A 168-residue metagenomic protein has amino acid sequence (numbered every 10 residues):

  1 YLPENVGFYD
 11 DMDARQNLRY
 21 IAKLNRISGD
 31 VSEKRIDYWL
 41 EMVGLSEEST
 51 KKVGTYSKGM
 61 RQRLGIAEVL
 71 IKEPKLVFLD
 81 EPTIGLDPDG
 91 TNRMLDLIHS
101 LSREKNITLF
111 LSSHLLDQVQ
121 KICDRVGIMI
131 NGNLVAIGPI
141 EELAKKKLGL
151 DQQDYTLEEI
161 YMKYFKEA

Functional and structural regions predicted by a protein language model:
R19, K23, D30-E48: Conserved ABC ATPase "signature" region
K52-Y56: Conserved ABC ATPase signature
E73: Conserved catalytic motifs of ABC-family nucleotide-binding domains
V77-D80: Catalytic Walker B motif of ABC-type/P-loop ATPase nucleotide-binding domains
N92-K105: Helical segment within the ABC ATPase nucleotide-binding domain
